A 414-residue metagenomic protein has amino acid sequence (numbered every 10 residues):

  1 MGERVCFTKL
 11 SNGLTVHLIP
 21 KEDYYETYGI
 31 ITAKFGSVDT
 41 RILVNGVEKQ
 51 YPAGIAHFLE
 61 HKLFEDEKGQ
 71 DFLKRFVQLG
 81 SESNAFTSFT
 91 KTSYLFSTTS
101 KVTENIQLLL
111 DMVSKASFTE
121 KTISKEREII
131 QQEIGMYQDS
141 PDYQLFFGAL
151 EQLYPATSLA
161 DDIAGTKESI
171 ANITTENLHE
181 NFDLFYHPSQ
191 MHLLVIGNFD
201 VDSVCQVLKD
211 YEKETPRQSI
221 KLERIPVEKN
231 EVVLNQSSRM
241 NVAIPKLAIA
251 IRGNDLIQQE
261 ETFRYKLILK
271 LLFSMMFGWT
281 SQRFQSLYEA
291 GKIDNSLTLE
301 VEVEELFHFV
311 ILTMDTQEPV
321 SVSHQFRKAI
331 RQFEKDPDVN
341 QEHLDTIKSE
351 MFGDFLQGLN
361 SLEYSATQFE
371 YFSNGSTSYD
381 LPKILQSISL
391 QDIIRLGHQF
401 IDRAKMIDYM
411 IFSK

Functional and structural regions predicted by a protein language model:
M1-D71, H179-S286, L396, M406-K414: His/Glu-rich zincin catalytic helix
K68-K221, R264, F273, T280 (+1 more regions): Charge-rich, well-structured scaffold segments of protease-associated domains
